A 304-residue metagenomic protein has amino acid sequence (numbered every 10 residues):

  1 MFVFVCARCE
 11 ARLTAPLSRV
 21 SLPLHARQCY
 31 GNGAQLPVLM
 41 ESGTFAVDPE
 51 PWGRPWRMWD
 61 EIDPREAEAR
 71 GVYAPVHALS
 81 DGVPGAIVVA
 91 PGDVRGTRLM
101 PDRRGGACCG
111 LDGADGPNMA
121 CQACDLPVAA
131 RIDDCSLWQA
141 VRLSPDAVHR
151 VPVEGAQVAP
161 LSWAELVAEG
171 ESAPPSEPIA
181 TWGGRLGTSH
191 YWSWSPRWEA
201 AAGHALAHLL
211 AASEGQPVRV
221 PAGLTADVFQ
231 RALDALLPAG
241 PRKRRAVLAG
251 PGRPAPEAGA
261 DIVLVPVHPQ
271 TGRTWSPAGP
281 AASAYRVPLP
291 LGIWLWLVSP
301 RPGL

Functional and structural regions predicted by a protein language model:
M1-A107, L111: An N-terminus-focused feature that recognizes amino-terminal "leader" regions
R12-A15, P127-A130, A281, I293 (+1 more regions): Secreted/processed peptides and extracellular or luminal domains of membrane proteins
W59-I62, L166, A278, L297-S299: Enriched - but not universal
A69, P75, G82-P84, R103-G279 (+2 more regions): Domain-exit/linker segments immediately C-terminal to small folded modules
Y285-L304: Long, compositionally biased intrinsically disordered terminal regions
